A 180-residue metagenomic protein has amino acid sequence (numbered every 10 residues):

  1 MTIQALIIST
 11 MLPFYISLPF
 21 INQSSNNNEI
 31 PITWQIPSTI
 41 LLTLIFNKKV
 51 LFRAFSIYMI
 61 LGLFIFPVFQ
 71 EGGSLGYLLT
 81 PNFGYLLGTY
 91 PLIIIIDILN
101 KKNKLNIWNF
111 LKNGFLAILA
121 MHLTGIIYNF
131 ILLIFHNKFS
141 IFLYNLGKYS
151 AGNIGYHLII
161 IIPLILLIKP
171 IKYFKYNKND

Functional and structural regions predicted by a protein language model:
M1-F52: Hydrophobic transmembrane alpha-helices
M1-I3, S140-D180: Alpha-helical transmembrane segments and their cytosolic interface
M1-L12, S74-L123, N129, I165-Y173 (+1 more regions): Short helix-perturbing small/polar motifs within transmembrane alpha-helices
S9-E29, M59-L92: Interfacial aromatic-anchored transmembrane helix boundaries in multi-pass membrane proteins
N22-P37, S56-P67, D97-L111, L167 (+2 more regions): Hydrophobic alpha-helical transmembrane segments
N26-S38, T80-T89, K148-I159: Alpha-helical transmembrane segments of polytopic membrane proteins
I60-I65, A117-T124, A151-I162: Membrane-embedded alpha-helical segments of transport systems, primarily multispan ion/solute transporters
I126-F142: Transmembrane alpha-helical segments of integral membrane proteins
